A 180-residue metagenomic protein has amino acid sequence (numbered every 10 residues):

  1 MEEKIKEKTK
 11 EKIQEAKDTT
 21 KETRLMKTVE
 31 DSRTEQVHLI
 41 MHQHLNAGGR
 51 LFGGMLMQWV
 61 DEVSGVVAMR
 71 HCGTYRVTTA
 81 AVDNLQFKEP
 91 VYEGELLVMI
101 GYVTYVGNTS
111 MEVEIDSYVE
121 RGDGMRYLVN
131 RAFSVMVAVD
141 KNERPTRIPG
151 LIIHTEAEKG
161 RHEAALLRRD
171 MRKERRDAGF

Functional and structural regions predicted by a protein language model:
E2-I13, K17, K21-L25, E30 (+3 more regions): HotDog/MaoC-like acyl-thioester-processing domains
E35-M41: Active-site-flanking beta-strand signature of metal-NTP-handling nucleotidyl enzymes and homologous cyclase-like
H44-Q58: A conserved, well-ordered hydrophobic junction motif at loop->secondary-structure transitions
A47-R50, M69, E89-P90, R126: Short histidine-centered beta-strand/loop micro-motifs that create catalytic or ligand/metal-coordination sites
M55-T74: Active-site helix/loop of acyl-thioester processing domains in fatty-acid/polyketide metabolism, spanning hotdog-fold
T78-P90, L96-T104, D116-V119: Conserved interaction-surface patches within small, structured recognition/assembly domains
